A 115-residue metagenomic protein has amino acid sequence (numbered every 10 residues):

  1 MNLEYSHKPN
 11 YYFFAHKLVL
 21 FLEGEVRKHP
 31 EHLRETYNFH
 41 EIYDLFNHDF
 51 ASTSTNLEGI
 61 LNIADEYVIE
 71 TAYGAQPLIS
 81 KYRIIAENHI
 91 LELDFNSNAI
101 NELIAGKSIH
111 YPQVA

Functional and structural regions predicted by a protein language model:
N2-E35: Positively charged, polyanion-binding regions of nucleic-acid-associated proteins
L18, I60, A64, L91-L93: Hydrophobic beta-strand residues in large extracellular and virion-surface proteins
H32-L45: Short acidic, hydrophobic short linear motifs in intrinsically disordered regions
Y43-D44, D49-L78: Charge-enriched amphipathic alpha-helical scaffolds
Y82-A115: Phospho-regulated, low-complexity intrinsically disordered regions of nuclear gene-regulatory and chromatin-associated
